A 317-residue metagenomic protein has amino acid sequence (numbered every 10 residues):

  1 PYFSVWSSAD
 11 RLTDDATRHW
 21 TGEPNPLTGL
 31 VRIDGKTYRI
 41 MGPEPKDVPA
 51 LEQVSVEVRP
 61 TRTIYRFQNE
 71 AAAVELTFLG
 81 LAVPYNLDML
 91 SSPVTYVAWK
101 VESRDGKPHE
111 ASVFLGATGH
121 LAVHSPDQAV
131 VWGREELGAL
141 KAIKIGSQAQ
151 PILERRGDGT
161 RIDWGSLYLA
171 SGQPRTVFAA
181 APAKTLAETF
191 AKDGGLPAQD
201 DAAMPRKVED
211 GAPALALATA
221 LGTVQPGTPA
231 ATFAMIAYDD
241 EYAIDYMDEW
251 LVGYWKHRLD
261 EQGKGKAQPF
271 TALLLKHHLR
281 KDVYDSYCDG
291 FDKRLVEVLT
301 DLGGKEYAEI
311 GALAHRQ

Functional and structural regions predicted by a protein language model:
F3-E70, G157-E188, K192: An extended acidic
E44-P49, L76-A82, Q199-A203: Short Pro/Gly-enriched beta-strand edge/turn motifs at strand-loop
P60-R62, V94, A212-A216: Short beta-strand-initiation
Q68-M89: Low-complexity, acidic Ser/Thr/Pro/Gly-rich terminal tails and inter-domain linkers that flank the onset of structured
A82-M89, K100-Q317: Acidic/polar, glycine-enriched structural segments that form the non-catalytic walls/loops of the carbohydrate-binding
S91-V97: Short, solvent-exposed loop/turn segments enriched in Ser/Thr/Gly
